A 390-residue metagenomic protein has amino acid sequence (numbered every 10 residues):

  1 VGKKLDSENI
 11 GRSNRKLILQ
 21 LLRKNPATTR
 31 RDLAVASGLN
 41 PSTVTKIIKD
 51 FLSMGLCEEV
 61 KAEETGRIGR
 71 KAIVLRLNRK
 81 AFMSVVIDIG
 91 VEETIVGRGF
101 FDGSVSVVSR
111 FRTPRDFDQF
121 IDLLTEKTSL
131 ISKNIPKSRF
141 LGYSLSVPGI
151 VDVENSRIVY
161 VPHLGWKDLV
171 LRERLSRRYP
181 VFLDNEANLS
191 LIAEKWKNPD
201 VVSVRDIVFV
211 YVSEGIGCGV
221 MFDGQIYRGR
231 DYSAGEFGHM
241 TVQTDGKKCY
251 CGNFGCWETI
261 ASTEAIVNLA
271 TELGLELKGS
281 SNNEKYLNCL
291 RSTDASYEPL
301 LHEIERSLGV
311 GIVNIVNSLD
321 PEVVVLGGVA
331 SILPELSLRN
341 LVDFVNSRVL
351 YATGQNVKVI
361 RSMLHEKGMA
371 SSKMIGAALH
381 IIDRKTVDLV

Functional and structural regions predicted by a protein language model:
V1-R139, W257-V390: ATP-binding/phosphotransfer module of carbohydrate and carboxylate kinases, centering on a glycine-rich
V74-R76, S84-D88, F140-S144, I207-Y211 (+1 more regions): Short glycine-aspartate micro-motif
D88-G90, D152, E186, D223: Acidic active-site catalytic centers that drive phospho-/nucleotidyl reactions and related ester hydrolyses
E92-T94, I150-D152, G217: Short, acidic Gly/Pro/Ser/Thr-rich loop/turn segments
F100, V153, M221: Short, acidic, Ser/Thr-enriched surface-loop or helix-capping motifs
V105-D206, E335-S347: Glycine-rich phosphate-binding loop and adjoining helix at the ATP-binding site of ATP-dependent phosphoryl-transfer
V107-R110, F117-F120, K167-R291: Glycine/GP-enriched mid-protein hinge/lid loop-to-helix segment characteristic of carbohydrate kinases
P148-V151, S213-G215, A330: Short glycine-rich anion-binding loops that position phosphate/pyrophosphate groups of nucleotides and phosphorylated
